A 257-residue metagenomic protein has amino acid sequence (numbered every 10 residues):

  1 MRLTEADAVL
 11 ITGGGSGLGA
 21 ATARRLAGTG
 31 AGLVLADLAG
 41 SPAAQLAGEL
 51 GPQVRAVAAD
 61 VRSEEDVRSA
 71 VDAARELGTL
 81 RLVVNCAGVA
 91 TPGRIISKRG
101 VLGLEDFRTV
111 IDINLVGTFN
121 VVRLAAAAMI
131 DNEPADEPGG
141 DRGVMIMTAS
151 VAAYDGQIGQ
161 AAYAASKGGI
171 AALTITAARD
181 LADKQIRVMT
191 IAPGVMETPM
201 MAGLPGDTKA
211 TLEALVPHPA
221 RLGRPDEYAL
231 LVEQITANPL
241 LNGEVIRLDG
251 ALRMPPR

Functional and structural regions predicted by a protein language model:
R2-V34: Canonical Rossmann dinucleotide-binding motif of NAD(H)/NADP(H)-dependent dehydrogenases/reductases, specifically
V89, G100-N120, M145-I146, I170: Catalytic Tyr-X3-Lys loop
A90-R108, A127, D131-G139, G159-A162 (+1 more regions): Conserved mid-core segment of classical short-chain dehydrogenase/reductases
D112, D207-E227: Catalytic Tyr-x(3-8)-Lys segment
V122, S166, T174: Active-site helix of classical SDR
A127, A178-D180: Alpha-helical segment proximal to the catalytic Tyr-Lys
S150: Residue(s) in the substrate-gating loop at a strand-loop-helix junction that position the organic substrate next
R224-L248, R253: C-terminal substrate-recognition "lid" of short-chain dehydrogenase/reductases
